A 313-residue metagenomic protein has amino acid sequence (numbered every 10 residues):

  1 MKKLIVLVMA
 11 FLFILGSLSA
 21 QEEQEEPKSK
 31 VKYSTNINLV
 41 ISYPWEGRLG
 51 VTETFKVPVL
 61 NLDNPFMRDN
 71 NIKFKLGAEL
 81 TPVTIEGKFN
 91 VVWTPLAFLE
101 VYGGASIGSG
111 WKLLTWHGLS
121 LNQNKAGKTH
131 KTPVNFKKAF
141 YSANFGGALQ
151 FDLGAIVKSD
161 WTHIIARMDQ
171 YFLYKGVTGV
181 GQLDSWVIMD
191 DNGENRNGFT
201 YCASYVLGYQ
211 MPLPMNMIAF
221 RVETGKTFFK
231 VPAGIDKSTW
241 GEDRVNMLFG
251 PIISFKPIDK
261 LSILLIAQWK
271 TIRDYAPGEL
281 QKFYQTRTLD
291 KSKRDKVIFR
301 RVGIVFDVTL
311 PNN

Functional and structural regions predicted by a protein language model:
L4-I14: Sec-dependent N-terminal signal peptides
G16-A20: Sec/Tat signal peptide C-region and signal peptidase I cleavage site
Q21-P65: Outer-membrane beta-barrel initiation region
P27, V31-S34, F98-G208, A233-V245 (+3 more regions): Outer-membrane pore/translocation modules
K30-I41, D69-P82, F89, V101-G104 (+2 more regions): Transmembrane beta-strand segments that form the barrel wall of outer-membrane beta-barrel proteins
T81-T84, V245: Short, glycine/acidic-rich beta->alpha junctions
T84, V92-L96: Compact, well-ordered interaction domains used in eukaryotic information-processing assemblies
I85-F89, A276-P277: A short acidic (Asp/Glu
